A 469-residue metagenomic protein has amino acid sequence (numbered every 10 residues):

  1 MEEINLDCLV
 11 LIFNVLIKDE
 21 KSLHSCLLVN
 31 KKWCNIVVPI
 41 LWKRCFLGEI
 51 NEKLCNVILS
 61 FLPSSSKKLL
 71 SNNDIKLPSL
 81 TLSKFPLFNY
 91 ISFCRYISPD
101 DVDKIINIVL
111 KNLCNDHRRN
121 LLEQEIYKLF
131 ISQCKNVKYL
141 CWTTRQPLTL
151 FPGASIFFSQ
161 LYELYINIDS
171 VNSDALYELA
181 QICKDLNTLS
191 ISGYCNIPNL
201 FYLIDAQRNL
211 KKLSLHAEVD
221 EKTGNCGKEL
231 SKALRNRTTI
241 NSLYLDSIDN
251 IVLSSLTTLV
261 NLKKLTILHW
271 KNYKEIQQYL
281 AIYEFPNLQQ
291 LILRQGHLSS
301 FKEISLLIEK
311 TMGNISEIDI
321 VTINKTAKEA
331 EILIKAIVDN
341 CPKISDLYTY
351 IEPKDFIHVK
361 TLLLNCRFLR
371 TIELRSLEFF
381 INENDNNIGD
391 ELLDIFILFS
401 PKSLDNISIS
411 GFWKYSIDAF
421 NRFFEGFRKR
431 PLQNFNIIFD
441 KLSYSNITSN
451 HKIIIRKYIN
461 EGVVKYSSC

Functional and structural regions predicted by a protein language model:
M1-Y165, S170-S190, C195-K211, G224-I240: N-terminal adaptor-interaction module of cullin-RING ubiquitin ligase components
L9-L11, K76-P86, I106-L129, T144-S155 (+11 more regions): Leucine-rich repeat
I17, V38, W42, P63 (+19 more regions): Short amphipathic alpha-helices and their capping/turn residues within compact interaction modules
P63-S66, S98, D249-V252, P286 (+1 more regions): Helix N-terminus capping/helix-initiation residues
N89-Y96, I131-Y139, S155-E163, Q181-T188 (+10 more regions): Leucine-rich repeat
S98-D103, D116, C141-P147, Y165-N172 (+10 more regions): Concave beta-strand-loop units of leucine-rich repeat
T266, N287-R294, K302-Y350, F356 (+1 more regions): C-terminal capping region of solenoid repeat domains
